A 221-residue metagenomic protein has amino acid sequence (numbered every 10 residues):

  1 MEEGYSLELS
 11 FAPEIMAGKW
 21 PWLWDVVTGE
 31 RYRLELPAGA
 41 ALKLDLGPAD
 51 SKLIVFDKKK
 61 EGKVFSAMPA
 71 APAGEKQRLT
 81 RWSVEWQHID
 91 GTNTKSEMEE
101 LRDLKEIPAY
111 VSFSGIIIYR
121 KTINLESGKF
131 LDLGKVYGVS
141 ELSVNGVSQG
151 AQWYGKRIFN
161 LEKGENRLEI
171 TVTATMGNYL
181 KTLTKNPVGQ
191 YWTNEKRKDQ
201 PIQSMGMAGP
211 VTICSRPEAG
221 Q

Functional and structural regions predicted by a protein language model:
M1-I116, N124-E126, V147-Q152, T173 (+2 more regions): Carbohydrate-binding surfaces of carbohydrate-active enzymes
E2, K135-Y137, K163: A generic beta-sheet turn/junction motif
L44, F159-L161, E169-T171: Ligand-binding pocket scaffold of soluble enzyme catalytic domains
S51, G164-T182: Short, well-structured beta-strand segments enriched in hydrophobic/aromatic residues within extracellular or lumenal
I123-N145, Q152, L168-V172: Aromatic-lined ligand-binding clefts that engage carbohydrates, nucleic acids, or primary amines
G155, L161-G164: Glycine-centered tight-turn motifs at strand-turn-strand junctions
N178-Q221: Exposed low-complexity, polar/acidic, P/S/T/G-rich flexible segments that act as propeptides, protease-susceptible
